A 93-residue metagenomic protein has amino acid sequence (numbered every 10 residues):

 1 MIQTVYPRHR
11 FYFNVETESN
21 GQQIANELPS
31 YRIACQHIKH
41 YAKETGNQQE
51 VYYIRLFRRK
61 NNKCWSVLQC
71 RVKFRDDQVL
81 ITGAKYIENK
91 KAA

Functional and structural regions predicted by a protein language model:
M1-I2, L56: Short amphipathic beta-strand and strand-loop transition segments with alternating hydrophobic
I2-Q22: Short aromatic-glycine-(Arg/Gly/Cys) micro-motifs in beta-strand/loop hairpins
V5, N26-P29, C70-V72, I87: Generic detection of short hydrophobic beta-strand segments and adjacent strand-loop junctions
R8-H9, F13, Y31-I33, R75 (+1 more regions): Disordered, low-complexity tails and leader-like regions
N20-I33: A short, exposed loop/beta-hairpin motif centered on an aromatic-Gly-Thr core
C35, K39-A42: Residue-level detector of alpha-helical secondary structure
K43-A93: Short, mixed-charge low-complexity intrinsically disordered segments
